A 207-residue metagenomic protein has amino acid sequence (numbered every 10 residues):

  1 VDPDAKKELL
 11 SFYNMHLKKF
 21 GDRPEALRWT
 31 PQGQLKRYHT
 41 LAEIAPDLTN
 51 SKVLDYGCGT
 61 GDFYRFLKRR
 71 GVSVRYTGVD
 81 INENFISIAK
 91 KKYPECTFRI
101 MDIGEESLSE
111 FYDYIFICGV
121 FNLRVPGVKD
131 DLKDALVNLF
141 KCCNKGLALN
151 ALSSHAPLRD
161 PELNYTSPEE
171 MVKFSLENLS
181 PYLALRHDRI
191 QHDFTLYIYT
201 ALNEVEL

Functional and structural regions predicted by a protein language model:
V1-D22: N-terminal, positively charged/glycine-rich alpha-helical extensions of SAM-dependent methyltransferases
Q32-T49: Conserved alpha-helix/loop element of class I SAM-dependent methyltransferases that forms part of the SAM/SAH-binding
N50-G59: Conserved class I S-adenosyl-L-methionine
T60-V72: Conserved SAM-binding loop of SAM-dependent methyltransferases across substrates and taxa, primarily the Class I
N82: Conserved SAM/SAH-binding beta-strand->alpha-helix loop
A89-K90: Conserved SAM-binding loop
P94-G104: Conserved SAM-binding strand-loop segment of SAM-dependent methyltransferases
C143-S153: Conserved beta-strand signature within the Rossmann-like core of class I S-adenosyl-L-methionine
